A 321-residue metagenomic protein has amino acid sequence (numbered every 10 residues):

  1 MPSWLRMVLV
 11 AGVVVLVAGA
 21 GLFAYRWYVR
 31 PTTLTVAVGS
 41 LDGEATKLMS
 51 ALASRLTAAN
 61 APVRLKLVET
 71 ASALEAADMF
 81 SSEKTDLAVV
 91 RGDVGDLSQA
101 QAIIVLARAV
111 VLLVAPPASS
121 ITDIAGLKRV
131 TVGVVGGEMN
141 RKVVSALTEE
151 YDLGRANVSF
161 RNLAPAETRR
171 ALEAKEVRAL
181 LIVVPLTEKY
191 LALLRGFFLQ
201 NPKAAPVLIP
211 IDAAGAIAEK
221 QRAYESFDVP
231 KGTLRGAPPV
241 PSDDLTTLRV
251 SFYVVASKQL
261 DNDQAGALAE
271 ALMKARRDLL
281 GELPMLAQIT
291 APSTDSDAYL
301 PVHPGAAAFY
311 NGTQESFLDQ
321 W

Functional and structural regions predicted by a protein language model:
M1-E69, S81, S98-A100, A107-R108 (+1 more regions): N-terminal hydrophobic or amphipathic helices and topogenic motifs
L5-V13, L208-A213, Q221-W321: Small-molecule-sensing regulatory modules
P31-A59, V63, V110, A115-E176: Bilobed "Venus flytrap"/periplasmic-binding protein-like clamshell domains and structurally analogous long
E69-A73, S81-G95, L181-E188, P210-A213: Beta->alpha turn/N-cap motifs
K84-I124: Signal peptide-directed extracytoplasmic domains
S98-L106, V132, A237-L245: A structural signal for short loop-to-beta-strand junctions that line the ligand-binding cleft of periplasmic/secreted
A118-I124, A216, L260-D263: Short helix-loop capping/hinge motifs at secondary-structure junctions, enriched in acidic/polar residues
R155-R249: Pocket-lining segment of extracytoplasmic ligand-binding domains
